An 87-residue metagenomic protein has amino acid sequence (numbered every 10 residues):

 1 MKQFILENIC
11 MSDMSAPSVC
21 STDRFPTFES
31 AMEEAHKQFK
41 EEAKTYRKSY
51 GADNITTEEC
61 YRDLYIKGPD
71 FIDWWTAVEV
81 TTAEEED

Functional and structural regions predicted by a protein language model:
M1-S21: Short aromatic-glycine-(Arg/Gly/Cys) micro-motifs in beta-strand/loop hairpins
L6, T27-S30, E41, D73: Generic detector of N-terminal low-structure segments
E7, M11, R24, E29 (+3 more regions): Serine/threonine-rich, low-complexity intrinsically disordered segments
C10-A16, T27, A52-N54, G68: Short, flexible coil/linker segments at or flanking structured domains
A16-E33: A short, exposed loop/beta-hairpin motif centered on an aromatic-Gly-Thr core
K37-D87: Short, mixed-charge low-complexity intrinsically disordered segments
